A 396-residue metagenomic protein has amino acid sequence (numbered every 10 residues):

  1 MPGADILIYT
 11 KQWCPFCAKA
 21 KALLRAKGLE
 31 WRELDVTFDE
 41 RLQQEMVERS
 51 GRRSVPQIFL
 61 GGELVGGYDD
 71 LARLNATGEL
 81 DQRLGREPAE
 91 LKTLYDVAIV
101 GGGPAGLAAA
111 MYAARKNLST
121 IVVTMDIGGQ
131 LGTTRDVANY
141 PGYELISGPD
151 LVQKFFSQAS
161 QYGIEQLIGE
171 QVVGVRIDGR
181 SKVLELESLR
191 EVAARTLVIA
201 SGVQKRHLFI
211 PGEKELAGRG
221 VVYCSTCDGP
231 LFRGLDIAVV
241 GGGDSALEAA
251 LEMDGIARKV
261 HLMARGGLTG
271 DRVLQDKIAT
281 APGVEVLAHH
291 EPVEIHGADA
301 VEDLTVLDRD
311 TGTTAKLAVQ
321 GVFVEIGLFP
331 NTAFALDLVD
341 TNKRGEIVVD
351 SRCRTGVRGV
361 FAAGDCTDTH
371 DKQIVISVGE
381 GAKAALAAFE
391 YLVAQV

Functional and structural regions predicted by a protein language model:
M1-L34: Local sequence-structure signature of Cys/Sec-based thiol-disulfide redox active-site neighborhoods
Q12, R25, Y95-Y162, L235 (+3 more regions): Beta1-alpha1 glycine-rich phosphate/pyrophosphate-binding loop at the start of Rossmann-like nucleotide-binding domains
C14-P15, G103-P104, V203-K205, G243-S245 (+1 more regions): Residue-level detector of alpha-helix initiation sites
D35-R53, E79-R86: Thioredoxin-like thiol-disulfide oxidoreductase module
L60-R86: Non-catalytic, surface beta->alpha helical segment in thiol-disulfide oxidoreductase systems
Q82-Y95, V222-F232: A short, basic/flexible loop-to-alpha-helix module at the beginning of a structural domain
V152-Q153, A159-L186, E191-A194, D254-S351 (+1 more regions): A Rossmann-like FAD-binding core segment of flavoenzymes
F209, K214-L231, V324-I376, E380-K383 (+1 more regions): FAD-site-proximal beta/loop scaffold in flavoenzymes
